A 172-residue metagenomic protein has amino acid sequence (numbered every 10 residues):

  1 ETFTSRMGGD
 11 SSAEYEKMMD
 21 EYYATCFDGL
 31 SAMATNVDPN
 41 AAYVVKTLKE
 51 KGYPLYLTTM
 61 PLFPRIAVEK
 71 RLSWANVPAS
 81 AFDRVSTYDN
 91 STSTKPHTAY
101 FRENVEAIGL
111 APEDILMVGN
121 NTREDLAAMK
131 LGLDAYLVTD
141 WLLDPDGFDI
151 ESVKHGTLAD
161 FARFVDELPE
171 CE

Functional and structural regions predicted by a protein language model:
E1-C26: A metal-dependent, Asp-based hydrolase signature
E1-T2, D10-S11, P61-P64, T157: Alpha-helix capping and helix-coil boundary motifs
M7, M18-M19, M33, M60 (+2 more regions): Detector for methionine-enriched segments
G9, A13, S31, T35 (+2 more regions): Charge-dense, low-complexity intrinsically disordered segments
E14-D20, A34, K49, N76 (+1 more regions): A broad, low-specificity signal for short, low-complexity segments enriched in glycine/proline and polar/charged
Y15, Y22-Y23, Y43, Y53-Y56 (+3 more regions): Sequence-level detector for tyrosine residue identity
E21-N36, A41-S73: Substrate-recognition element of Asp-dependent hydrolases with the DxDx(T/V) motif
K46, M60-L62, E69-E172: Asp-based, Mg2+/Mn2+-dependent phosphohydrolase catalytic module
